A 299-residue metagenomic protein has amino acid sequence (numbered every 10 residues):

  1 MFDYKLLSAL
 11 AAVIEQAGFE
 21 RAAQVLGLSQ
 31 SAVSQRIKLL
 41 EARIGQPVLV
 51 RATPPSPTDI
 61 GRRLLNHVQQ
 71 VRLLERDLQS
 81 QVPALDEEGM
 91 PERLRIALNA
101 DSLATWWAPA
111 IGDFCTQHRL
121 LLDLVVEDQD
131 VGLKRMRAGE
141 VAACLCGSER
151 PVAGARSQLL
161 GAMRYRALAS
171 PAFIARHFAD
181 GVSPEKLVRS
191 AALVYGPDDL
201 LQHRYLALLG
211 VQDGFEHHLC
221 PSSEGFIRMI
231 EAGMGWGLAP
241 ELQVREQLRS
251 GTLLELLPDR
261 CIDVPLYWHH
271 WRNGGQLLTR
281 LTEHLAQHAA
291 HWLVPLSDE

Functional and structural regions predicted by a protein language model:
L10, A22-A23, T58-G61, G233: Hydrophobic two-helix hairpin corresponding to the core of helix-turn-helix DNA-binding domains
A11-G27: Short helix-boundary/capping micro-motifs
S29, R36-L39, A110: Residues within the DNA-recognition helix of helix-turn-helix
E41-D59: A short LG(V/I)-centered, amphipathic sequence patch enriched for acidic residue(s) preceding the LG motif
R43-I44, L64-E88, L285: Alpha-helical linker/hinge and terminal dimerization helices associated with HTH transcriptional regulators
M90-A153: Central regulatory/effector-binding core of bacterial HTH transcription factors
R137, R156-M234, L248-I262, A290-E299: C-terminal regulatory
E241-S250, D259-E299: C-terminal effector-binding regulatory domain of bacterial HTH transcription factors
